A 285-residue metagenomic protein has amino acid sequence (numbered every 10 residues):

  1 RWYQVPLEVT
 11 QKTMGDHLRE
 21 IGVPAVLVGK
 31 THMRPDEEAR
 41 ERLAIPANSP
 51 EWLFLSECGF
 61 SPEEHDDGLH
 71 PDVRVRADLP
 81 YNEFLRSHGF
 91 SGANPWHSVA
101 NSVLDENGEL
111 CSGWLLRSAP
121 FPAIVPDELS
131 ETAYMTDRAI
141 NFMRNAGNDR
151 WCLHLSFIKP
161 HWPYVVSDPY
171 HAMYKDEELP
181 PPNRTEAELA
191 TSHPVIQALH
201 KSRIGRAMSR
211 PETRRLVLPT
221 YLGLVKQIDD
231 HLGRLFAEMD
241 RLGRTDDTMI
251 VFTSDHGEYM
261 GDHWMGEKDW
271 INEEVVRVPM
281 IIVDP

Functional and structural regions predicted by a protein language model:
R1-P285: Formylglycine-dependent sulfatase
